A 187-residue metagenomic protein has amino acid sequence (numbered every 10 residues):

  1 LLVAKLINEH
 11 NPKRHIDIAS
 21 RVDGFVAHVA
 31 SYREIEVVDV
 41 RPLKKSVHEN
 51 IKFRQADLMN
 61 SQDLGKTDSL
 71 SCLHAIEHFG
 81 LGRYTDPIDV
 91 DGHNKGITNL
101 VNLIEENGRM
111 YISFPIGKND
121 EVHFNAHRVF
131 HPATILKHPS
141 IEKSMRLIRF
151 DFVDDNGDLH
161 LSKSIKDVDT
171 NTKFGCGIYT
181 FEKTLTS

Functional and structural regions predicted by a protein language model:
L1-N11: A short, well-structured juxtamembrane/interface segment
H10-R21: Conserved class I S-adenosyl-L-methionine
P12, Y32-R33, N107-G108: A short helix->loop->beta-strand "cap" motif at the edges of active sites that frequently abuts
R21-Y32: Conserved SAM-binding loop of SAM-dependent methyltransferases across substrates and taxa, primarily the Class I
E34-V40: Conserved SAM-binding motif I beta-strand of class I
E49-N60: Conserved SAM-binding strand-loop segment of SAM-dependent methyltransferases
N60-S71: A short acidic, Gly/Pro-enriched loop at the edge of an enzyme's catalytic core that lines a small-molecule cofactor
S71, H78-T186: S-adenosyl-L-methionine-dependent methyltransferase catalytic module, highlighting the catalytic core
